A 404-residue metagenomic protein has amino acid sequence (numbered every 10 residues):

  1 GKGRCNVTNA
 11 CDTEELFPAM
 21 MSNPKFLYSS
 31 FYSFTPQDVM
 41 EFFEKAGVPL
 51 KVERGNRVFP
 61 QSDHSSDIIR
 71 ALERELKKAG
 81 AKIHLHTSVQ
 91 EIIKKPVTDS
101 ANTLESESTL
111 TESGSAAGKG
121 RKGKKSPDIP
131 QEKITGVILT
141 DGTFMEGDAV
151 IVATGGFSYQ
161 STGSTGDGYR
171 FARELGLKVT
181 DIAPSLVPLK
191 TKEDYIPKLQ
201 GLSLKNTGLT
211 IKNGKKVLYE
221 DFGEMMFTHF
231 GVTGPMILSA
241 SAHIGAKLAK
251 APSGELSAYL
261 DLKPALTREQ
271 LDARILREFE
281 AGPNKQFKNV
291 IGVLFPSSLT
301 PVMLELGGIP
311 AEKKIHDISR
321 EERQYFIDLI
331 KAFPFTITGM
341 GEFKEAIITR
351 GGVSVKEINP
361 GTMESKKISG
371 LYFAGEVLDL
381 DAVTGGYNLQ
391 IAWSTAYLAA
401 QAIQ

Functional and structural regions predicted by a protein language model:
K2-K82, F227: Conserved N-terminal/central alpha/beta ligand/cofactor-binding core
T13-E14, L177-A183, V187-K313, D317: An anion/pyrophosphate-binding glycine-rich loop and adjacent beta-alpha core in soluble alpha-beta enzymes
V58-S65, L186-D194, M340-E357: Flavin (FAD/FMN) cofactor-binding core of flavoprotein oxidoreductases
H84-L85, P301-D381: A glycine-rich dinucleotide-binding beta-alpha-beta segment and adjacent secondary-structure elements that constitute
L85-D99, K122-K125, I129-P130: A conserved short coil-to-beta-strand element within the FAD-binding core of flavoproteins
T140-G142: Glycine-centered tight beta-turn/hairpin loop motif at sheet-sheet or coil-to-beta transitions
F144-S158, M225-T228: Short hydrophobic core segments
S158-F171, L175, D379-Q404: A conserved FAD-binding loop/helix module that cradles the flavin
